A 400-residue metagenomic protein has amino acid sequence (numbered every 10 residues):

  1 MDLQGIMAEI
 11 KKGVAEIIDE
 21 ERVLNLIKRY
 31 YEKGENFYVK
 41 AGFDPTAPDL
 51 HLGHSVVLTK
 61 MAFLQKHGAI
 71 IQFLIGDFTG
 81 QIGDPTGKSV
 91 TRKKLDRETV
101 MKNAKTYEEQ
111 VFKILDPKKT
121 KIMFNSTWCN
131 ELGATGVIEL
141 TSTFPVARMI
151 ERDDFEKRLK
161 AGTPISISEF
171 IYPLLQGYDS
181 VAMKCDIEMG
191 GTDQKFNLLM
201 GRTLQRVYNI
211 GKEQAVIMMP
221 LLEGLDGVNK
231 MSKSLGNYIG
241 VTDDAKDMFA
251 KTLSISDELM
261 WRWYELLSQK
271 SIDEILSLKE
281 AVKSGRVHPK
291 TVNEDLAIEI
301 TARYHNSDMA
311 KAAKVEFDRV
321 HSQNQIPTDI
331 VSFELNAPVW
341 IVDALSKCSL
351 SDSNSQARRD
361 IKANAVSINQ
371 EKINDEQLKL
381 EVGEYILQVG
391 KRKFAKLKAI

Functional and structural regions predicted by a protein language model:
M1-E32: N- or domain-start disorder-to-order transition segments that initiate the globular core
V14, D96-R97, M101-M218, E223-G227: Divalent-metal (Mg2+/Mn2+/Ca2+)-assisted nucleotide/phosphate chemistry catalytic cores
V23-D84, M189-K195, G201: N-terminal catalytic cores of NTP/NDP-binding nucleotidyl/phosphoryl-transfer enzymes
G34-F43, I71, Y172-A182, P289-V292: Short, hydrophobic/aliphatic alpha-helical segments
I82-G87, G133-T135: Short, conserved acidic/polar surface loops in the N-terminal third of protein domains
P85-M101: A charged helix-plus-loop insertion that forms the helical arch/lid used to bind and gate nucleic-acid substrates
K88-K93, E139-S142, L235: Short, hinge-like loop/turn segments at secondary-structure boundaries
L204-I400: Conserved nucleotide- and phosphate/pyrophosphate-binding catalytic cores in adenylate/nucleotidyl-handling enzymes
